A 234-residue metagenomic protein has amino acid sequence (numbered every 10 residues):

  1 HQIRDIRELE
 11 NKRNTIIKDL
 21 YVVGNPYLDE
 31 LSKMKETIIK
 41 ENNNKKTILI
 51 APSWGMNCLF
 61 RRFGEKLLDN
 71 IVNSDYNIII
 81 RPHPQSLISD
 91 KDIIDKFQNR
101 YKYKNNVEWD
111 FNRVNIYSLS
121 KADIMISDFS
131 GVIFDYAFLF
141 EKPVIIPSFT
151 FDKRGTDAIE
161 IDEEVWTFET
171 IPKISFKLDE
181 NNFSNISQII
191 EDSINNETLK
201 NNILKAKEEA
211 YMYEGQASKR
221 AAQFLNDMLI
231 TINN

Functional and structural regions predicted by a protein language model:
H1-D29: Active-site-proximal region of nucleotide-activated glycan assembly enzymes, centered on histidine/acidic-rich loops
H1-I3, P82-L87, F149-K153: Short beta-alpha junction loops
H1-R4, D75, K121-A122, P172: Short, well-ordered alpha-helix to beta-strand connector turns
L9-K12, K91-Y101, D162-E164: Short, aromatic/basic amphipathic alpha-helical patches
N14-I17, G131-A210: Catalytic binding pocket for nucleotide-activated donors in carbohydrate/polymer assembly enzymes
L20-F97, F176, E180-F183, I194 (+1 more regions): Conserved catalytic-core segment of nucleotide-activated headgroup transferases in glycan assembly
D92-F134: Donor nucleotide-activated moiety binding/catalytic core segment of transferases that use nucleotide-activated donors
E214-N234: C-terminal alpha-helical cap of glycosyltransferases
